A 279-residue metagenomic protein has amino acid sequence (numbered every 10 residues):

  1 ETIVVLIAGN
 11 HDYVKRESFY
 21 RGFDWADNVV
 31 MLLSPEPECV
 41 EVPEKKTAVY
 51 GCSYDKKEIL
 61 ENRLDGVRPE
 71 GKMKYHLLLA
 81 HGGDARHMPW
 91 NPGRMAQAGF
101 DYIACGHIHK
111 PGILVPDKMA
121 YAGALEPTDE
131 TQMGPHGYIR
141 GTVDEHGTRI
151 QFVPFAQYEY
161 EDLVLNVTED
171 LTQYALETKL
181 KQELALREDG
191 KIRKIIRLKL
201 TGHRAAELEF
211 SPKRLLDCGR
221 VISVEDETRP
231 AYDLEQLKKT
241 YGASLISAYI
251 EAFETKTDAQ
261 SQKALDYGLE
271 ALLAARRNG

Functional and structural regions predicted by a protein language model:
E1-G137, T142: His/Asp/Glu-rich metal-coordinating catalytic cores of metallo-dependent phosphodiesterases/hydrolases acting on
D144-H146: Short loop segments at secondary-structure junctions
T148-G279: Accessory, non-catalytic peripheral segments of nucleic-acid enzymes
